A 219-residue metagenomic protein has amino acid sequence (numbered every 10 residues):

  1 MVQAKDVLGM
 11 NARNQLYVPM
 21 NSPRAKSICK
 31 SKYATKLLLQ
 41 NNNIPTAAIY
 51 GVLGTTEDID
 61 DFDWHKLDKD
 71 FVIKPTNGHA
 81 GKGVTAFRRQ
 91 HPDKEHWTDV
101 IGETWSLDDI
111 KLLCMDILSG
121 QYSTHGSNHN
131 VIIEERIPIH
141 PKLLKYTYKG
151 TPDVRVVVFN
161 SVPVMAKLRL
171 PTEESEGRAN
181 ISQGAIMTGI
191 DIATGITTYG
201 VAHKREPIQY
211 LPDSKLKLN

Functional and structural regions predicted by a protein language model:
M1-G9: Conserved oxyanion/phosphate-binding beta-strand-loop segments in alpha/beta enzyme cores
D6, P75-A80, I181, I192: Generic detector of intrinsically disordered, low-complexity, polar/charged segments
L8-M20, N180-G189: Short, mixed-charge, low-aromatic patches
M10-R24, H203-K215: A short, surface-exposed helix-loop junction/capping segment
A12-V84, R88-R89, K94, T104-L107 (+1 more regions): A conserved helix-loop-beta module that forms one wall/lid of the active-site cleft in ATP-utilizing catalytic domains
A48-I49, I59, H79, K167 (+3 more regions): Generic hydrophobic/packing signal
D99-H203: Phosphate-binding site of ATP-dependent enzymes
K217-N219: Domain-length functional cores that host ligand/cofactor binding and catalytic or interaction surfaces in mature
